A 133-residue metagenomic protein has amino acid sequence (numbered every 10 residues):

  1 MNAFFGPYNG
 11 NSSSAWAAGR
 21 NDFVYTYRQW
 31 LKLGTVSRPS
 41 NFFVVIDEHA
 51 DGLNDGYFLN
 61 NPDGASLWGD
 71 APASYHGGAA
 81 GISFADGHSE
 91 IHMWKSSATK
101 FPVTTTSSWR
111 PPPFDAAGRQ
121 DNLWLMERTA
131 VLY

Functional and structural regions predicted by a protein language model:
M1-Y133: Short, well-structured segments within or immediately adjacent to enzyme catalytic domains that line ligand-binding
